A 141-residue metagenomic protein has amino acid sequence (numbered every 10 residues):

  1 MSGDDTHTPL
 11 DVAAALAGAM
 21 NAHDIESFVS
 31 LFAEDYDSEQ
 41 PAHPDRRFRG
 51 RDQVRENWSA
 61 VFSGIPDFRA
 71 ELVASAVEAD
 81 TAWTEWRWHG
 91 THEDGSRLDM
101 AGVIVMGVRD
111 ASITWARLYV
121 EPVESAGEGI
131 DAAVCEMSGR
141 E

Functional and structural regions predicted by a protein language model:
M1-S30, E34, V134-E141: Short, low-complexity N-terminal intrinsically disordered segments enriched in polar/charged residues
S2-D5, E39, R55-E141: A beta-strand edge to alpha-helix "cap/lid" segment located at domain peripheries
D37-R49: A short gly/proline-enriched turn/hairpin at secondary-structure junctions
